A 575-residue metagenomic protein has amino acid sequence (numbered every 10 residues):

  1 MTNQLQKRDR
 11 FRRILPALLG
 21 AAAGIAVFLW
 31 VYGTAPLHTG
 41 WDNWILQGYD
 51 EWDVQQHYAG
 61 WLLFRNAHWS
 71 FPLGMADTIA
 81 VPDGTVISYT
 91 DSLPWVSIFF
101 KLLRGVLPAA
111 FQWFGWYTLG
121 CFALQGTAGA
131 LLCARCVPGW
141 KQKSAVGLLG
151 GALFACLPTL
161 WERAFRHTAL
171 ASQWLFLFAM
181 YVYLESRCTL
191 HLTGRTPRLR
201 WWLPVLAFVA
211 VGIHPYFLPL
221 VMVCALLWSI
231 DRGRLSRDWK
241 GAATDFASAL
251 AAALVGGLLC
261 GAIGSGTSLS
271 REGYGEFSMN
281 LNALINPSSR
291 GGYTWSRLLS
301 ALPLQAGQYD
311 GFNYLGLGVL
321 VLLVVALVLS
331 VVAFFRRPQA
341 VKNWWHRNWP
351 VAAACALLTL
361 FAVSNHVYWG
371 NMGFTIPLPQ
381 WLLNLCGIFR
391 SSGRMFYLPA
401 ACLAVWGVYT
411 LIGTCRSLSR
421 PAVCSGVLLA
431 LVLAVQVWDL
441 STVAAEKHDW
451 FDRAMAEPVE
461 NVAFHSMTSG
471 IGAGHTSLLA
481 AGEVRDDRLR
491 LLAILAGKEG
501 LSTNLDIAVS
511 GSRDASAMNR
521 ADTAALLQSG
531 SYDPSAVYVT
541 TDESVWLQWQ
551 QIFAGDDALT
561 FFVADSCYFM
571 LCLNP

Functional and structural regions predicted by a protein language model:
M1-D42, T244-A249, V331-A354: Start-transfer (signal-anchor) and selected internal transmembrane alpha helices of multi-pass inner/ER membrane
V27-L124, L157, H167, A171 (+1 more regions): Membrane-interface coil-to-helix junctions
V31-A35, L148-R166, G257-G266, A283-S296 (+2 more regions): Membrane-interface helix-loop junctions at the exits of transmembrane helices
E51, G256-S330: Periplasmic/ER-lumenal interhelical loops and adjacent helix-loop junctions in multi-pass membrane proteins
S88-L93, F114-A123, L153-Y181, G212-Y216 (+3 more regions): Membrane-interface micro-motifs in multi-pass membrane enzymes
L119, A123-C136, K143-T189, T196-S229 (+3 more regions): Membrane-embedded helix bundles of polyisoprenyl
K141, A145, L226, L250-A251 (+3 more regions): Signature aromatic-anchored transmembrane alpha helix within multi-pass, membrane-resident enzymes that catalyze glycan
P219-A251, A326-R337: Perimembrane helix-loop-helix junctions
